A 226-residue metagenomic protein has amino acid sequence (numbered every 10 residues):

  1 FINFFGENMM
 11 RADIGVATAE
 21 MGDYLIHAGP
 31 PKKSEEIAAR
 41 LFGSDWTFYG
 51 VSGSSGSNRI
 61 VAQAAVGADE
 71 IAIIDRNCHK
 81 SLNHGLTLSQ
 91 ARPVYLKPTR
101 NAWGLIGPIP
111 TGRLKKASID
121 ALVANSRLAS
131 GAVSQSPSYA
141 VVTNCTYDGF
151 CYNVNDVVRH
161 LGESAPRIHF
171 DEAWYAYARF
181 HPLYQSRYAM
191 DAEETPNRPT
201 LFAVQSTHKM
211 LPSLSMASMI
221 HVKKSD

Functional and structural regions predicted by a protein language model:
F4-G56: Conserved N-terminal alpha-helix of the aminotransferase class I/II PLP-enzyme fold
G56-D226: Conserved PLP-enzyme active-site core in the AAT-like
